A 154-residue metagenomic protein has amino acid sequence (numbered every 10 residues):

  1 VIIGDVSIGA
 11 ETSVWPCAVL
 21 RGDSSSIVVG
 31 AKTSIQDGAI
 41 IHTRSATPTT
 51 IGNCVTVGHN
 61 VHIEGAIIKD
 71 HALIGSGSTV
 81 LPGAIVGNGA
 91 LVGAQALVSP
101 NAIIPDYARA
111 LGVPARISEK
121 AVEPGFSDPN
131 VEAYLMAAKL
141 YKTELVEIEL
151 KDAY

Functional and structural regions predicted by a protein language model:
V1-G4, V55-H59: Short N-terminal helix-initiation segments at or just after the protein's N-terminus
V1-S13, C17-V19, A137, V146-E147 (+1 more regions): Extended, small-residue-rich solenoid/repeat segments and analogous flexible loops that form exposed scaffolds
D23, V28-A31, D37-G38, T43-R44 (+2 more regions): Glycine-rich hexapeptide-repeat left-handed beta-helix
